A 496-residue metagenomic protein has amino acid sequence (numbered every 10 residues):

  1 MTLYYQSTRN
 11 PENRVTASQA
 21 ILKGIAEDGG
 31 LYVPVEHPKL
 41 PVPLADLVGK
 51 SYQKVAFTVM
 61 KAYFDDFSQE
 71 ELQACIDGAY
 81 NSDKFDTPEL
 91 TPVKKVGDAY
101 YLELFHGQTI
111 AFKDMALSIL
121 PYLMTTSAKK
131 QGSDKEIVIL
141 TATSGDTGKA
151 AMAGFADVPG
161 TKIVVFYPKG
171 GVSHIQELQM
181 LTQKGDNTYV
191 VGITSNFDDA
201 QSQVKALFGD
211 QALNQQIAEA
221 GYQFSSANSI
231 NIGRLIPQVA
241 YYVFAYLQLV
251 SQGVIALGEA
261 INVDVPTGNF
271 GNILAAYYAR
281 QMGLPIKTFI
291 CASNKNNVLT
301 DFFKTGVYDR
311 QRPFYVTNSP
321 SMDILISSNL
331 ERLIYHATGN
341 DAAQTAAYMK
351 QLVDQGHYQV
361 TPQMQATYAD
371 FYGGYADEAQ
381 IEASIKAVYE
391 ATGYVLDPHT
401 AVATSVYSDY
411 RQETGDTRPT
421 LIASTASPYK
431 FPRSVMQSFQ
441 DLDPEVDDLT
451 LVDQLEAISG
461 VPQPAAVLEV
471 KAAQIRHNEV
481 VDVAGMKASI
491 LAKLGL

Functional and structural regions predicted by a protein language model:
M1-L496: PLP-dependent amino-acid enzyme catalytic core
